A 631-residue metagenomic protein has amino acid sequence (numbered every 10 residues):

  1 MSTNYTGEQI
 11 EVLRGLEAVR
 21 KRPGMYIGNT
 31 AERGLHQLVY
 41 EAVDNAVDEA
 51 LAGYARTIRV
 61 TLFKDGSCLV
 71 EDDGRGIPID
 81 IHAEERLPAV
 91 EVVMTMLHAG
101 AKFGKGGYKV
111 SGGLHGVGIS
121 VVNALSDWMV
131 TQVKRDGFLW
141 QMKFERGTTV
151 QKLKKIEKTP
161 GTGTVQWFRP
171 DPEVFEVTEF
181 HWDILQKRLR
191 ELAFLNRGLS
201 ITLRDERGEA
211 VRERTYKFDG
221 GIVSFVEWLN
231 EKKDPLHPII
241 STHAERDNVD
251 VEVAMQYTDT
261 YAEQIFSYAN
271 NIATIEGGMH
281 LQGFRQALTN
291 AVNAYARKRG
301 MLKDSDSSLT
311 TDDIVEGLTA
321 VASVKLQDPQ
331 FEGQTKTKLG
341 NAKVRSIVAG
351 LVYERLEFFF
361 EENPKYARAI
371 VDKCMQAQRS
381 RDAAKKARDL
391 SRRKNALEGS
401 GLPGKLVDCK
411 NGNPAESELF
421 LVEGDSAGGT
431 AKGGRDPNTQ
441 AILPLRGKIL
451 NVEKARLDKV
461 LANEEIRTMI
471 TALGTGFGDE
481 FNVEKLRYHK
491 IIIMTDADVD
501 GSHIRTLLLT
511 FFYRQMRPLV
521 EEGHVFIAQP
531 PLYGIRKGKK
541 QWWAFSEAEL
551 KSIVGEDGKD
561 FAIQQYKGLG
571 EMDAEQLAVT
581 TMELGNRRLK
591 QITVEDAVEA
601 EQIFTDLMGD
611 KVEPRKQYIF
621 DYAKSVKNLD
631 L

Functional and structural regions predicted by a protein language model:
M1-Q9, L16, Y40, D48-A50 (+12 more regions): GHKL-family ATPase ATP-binding module
K21-Y40: Conserved short strand/loop->alpha-helix "switch" segment adjacent to the catalytic nucleotide/phosphoryl-transfer site
G76-I81: A short glycine-centered beta->alpha linker in the GHKL/HATPase_c
H82-A83, V90: Short adenine-binding "F-helix/F-box" segment of the Bergerat
V92-T95, A99-K105, F284, K459-T471 (+1 more regions): Surface-exposed acidic, glycine/proline-enriched linker/cap segments that occur as 15-30-residue helix-coil
R379-E398, N413-E418, G429, G433-R435 (+2 more regions): C-terminal interaction appendages of subunits in large macromolecular complexes
